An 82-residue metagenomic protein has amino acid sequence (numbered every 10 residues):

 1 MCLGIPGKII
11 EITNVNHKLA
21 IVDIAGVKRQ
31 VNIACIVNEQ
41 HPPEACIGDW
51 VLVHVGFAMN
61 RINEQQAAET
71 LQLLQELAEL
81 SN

Functional and structural regions predicted by a protein language model:
C2-N82: Compact, glycine-rich, soluble single-domain proteins
